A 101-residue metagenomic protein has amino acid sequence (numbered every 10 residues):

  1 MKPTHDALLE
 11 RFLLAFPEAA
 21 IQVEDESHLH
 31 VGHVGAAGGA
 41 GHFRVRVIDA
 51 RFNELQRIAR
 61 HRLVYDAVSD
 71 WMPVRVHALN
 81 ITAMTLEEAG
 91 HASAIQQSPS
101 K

Functional and structural regions predicted by a protein language model:
M1-K101: N-terminal, polar/charged subdomain of small-to-medium soluble alpha/beta proteins
